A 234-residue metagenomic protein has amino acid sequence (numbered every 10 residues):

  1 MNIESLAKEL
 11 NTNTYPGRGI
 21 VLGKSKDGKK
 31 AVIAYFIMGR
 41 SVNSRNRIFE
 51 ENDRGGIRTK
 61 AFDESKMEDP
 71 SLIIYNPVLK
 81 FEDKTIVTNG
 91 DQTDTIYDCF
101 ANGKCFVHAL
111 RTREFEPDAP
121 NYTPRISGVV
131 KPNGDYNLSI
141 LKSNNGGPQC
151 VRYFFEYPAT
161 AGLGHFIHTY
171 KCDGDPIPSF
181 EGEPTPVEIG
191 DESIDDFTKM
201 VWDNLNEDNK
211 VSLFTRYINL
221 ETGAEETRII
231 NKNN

Functional and structural regions predicted by a protein language model:
M1-N234: Conserved short alpha-helical segments that host acidic/polar catalytic motifs at enzyme active sites
